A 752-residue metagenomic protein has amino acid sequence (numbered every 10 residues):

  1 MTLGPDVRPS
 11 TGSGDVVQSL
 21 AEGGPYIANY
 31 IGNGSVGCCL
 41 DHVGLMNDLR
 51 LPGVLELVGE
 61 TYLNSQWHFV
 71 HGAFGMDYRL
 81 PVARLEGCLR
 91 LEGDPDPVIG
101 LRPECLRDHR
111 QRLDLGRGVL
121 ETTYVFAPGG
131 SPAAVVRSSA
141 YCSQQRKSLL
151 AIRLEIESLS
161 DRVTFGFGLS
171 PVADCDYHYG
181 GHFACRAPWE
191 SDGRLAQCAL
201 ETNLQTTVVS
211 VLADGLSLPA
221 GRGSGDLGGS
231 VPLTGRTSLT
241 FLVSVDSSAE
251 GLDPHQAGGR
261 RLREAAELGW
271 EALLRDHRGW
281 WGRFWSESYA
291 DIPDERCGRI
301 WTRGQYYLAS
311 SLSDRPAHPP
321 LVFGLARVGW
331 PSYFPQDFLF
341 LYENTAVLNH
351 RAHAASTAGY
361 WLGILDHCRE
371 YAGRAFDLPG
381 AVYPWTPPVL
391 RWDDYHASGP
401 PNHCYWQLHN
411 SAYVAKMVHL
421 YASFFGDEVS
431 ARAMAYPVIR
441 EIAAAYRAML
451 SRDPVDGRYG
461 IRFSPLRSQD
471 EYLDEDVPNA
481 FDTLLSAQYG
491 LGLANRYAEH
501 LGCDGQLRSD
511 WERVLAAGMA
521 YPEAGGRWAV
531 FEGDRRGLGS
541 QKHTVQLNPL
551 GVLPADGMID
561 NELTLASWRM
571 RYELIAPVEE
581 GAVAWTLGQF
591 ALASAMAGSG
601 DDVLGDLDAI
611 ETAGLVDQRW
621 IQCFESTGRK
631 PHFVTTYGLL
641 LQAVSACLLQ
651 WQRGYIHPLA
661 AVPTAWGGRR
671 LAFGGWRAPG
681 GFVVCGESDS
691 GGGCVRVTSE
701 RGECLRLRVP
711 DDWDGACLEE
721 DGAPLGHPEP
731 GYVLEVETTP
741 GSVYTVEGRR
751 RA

Functional and structural regions predicted by a protein language model:
T2-P331, R351, G363-E370, T738-A752: Acidic/polar, glycine-enriched structural segments that form the non-catalytic walls/loops of the carbohydrate-binding
L3, Q145-R146, L150, E155-C175 (+8 more regions): Beta-rich accessory regions
G44-S138, R146-K147, D601-A752: Non-catalytic C-terminal accessory modules of carbohydrate-active enzymes
A249, P319-S332, A381-Y436, A444-E512: The feature captures the catalytic groove of carbohydrate-active enzymes
L273-E287, I292, R296, R315-F323 (+7 more regions): Short coil/turn segments at secondary-structure boundaries
D314-R327, R369-L378, Y383, A448-L466 (+3 more regions): Glycine- and aromatic-rich loop/turn segments at beta-sheet edges
F334-H367, Q407-E428, A433-P437, A480-Q652 (+1 more regions): Active-site core of glycosidic bond-cleaving carbohydrate-active enzymes
A358-W361, L365-A397: Active-site cradle of extracellular carbohydrate-active enzymes
